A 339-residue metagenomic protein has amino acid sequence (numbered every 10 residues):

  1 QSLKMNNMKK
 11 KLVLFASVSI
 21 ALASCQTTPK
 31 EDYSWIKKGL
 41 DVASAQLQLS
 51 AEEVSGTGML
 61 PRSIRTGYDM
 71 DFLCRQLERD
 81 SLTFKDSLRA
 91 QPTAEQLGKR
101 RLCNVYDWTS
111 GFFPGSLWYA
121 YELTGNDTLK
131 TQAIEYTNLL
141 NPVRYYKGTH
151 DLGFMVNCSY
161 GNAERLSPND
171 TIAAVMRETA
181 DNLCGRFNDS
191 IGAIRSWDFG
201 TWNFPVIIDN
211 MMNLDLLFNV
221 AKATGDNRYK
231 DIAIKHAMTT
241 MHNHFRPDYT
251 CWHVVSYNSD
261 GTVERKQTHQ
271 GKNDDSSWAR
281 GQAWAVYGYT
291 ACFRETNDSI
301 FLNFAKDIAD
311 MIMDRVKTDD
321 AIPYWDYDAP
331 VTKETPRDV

Functional and structural regions predicted by a protein language model:
Q1-E31: Bacterial Sec-dependent N-terminal signal peptides
T28-V339: Glycan-recognition and catalytic cores of secretory/periplasmic carbohydrate-active enzymes
